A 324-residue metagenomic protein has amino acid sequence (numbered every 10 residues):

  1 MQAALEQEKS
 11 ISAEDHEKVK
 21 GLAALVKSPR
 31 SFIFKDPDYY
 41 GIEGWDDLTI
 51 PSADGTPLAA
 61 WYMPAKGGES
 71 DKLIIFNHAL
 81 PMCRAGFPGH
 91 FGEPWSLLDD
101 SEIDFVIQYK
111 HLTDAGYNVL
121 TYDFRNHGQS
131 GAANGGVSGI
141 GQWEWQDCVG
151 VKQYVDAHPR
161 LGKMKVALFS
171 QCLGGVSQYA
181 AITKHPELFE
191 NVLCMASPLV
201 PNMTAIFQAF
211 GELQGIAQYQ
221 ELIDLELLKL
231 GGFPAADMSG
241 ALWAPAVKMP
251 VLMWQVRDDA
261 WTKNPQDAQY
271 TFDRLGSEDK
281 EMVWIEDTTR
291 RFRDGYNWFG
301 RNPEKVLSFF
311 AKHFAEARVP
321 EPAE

Functional and structural regions predicted by a protein language model:
M1-Y40, A323-E324: N-terminal targeting or regulatory segments adjacent to alpha/beta-hydrolase or S9 domains
V26-L73: N-terminal cap/lid segment of alpha/beta-hydrolase-fold proteins
A65-A115, V119-T121: Short, surface-exposed "cap/lid" segments of acyl-processing enzymes
D104-Q108, V137-P159: Alpha/beta-hydrolase active-site loop
A180-F233: Hydrolase active-site cap/lid region
V247, M253-V256: Short beta-strand/loop motif that positions the catalytic acidic residue of the alpha/beta-hydrolase fold
A260-D267: Conserved alpha/beta-hydrolase "acid-adjacent" motif
Q269, S277-E324: C-terminal catalytic histidine-bearing segment of alpha/beta-hydrolase fold enzymes
